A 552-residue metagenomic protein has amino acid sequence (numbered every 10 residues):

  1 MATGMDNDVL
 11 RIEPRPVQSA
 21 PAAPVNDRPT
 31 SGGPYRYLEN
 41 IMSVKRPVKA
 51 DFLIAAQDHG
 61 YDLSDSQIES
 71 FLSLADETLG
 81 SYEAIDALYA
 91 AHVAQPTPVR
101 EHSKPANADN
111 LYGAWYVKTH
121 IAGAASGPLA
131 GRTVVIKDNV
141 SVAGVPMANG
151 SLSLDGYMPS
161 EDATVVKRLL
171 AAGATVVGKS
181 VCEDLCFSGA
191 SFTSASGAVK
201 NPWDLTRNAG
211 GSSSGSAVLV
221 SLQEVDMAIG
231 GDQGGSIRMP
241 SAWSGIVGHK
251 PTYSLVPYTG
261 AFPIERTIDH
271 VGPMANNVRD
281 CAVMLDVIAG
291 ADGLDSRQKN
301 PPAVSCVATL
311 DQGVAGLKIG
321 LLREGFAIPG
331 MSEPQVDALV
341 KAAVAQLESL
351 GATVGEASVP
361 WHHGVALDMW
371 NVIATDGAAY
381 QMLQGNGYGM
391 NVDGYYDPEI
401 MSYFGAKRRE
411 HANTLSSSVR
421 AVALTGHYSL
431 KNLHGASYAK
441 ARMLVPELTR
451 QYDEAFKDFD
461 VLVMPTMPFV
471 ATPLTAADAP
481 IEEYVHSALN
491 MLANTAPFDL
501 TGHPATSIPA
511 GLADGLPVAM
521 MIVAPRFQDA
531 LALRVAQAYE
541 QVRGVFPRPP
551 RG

Functional and structural regions predicted by a protein language model:
M1-I41: N-terminal amphipathic/basic-hydrophobic helices that include classical n-h-c signal peptides and signal-anchor
R36-L129, V287-A493, L500, F527 (+2 more regions): Amidase signature
G60-D62, Y116-V117, T133-V135, S153-Y157 (+3 more regions): Short, well-ordered beta-strand elements within core beta-sheets of diverse protein domains
D62-Q233, A315, A342-A345, L350: Gly/Ser-rich catalytic/binding loops embedded in alpha/beta enzyme cores
A143-V145, M239, P257-T259, P329-G330 (+2 more regions): Short helix/loop capping segments that flank catalytic or ligand/cofactor-binding pockets
N149-D155, D478-E483, I522: Short glycine-enriched, charge-decorated loop/helix-capping segments at active-site entrances that position
D162-A163, K167-D292, D499-L512, L516-A519: Short glycine/serine-rich loop segments
S191-A195, A242-G245, D368-T375, D478-P480 (+1 more regions): Short low-complexity, flexible loop/linker segments enriched in glycine and/or proline with clustered acidic
